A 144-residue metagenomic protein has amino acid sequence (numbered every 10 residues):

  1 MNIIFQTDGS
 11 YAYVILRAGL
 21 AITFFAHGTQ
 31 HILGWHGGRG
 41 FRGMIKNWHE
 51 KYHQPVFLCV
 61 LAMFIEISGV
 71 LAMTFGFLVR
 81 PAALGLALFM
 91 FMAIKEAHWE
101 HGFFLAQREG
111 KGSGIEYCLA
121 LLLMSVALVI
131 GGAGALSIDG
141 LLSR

Functional and structural regions predicted by a protein language model:
M1-G34, H53-F64, S68-R144: Extended, low-polarity transmembrane helix blocks
H36-K51: Cytosolic, membrane-interface loops and tails of multi-pass inner-membrane proteins
